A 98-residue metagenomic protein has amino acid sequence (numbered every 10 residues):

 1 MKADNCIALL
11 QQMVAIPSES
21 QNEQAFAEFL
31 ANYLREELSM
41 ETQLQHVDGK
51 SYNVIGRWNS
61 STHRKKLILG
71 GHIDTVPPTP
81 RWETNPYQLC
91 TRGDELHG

Functional and structural regions predicted by a protein language model:
M1-P78: N-terminal helical capping/dimerization or prosegment-like subdomains of hydrolases acting on amide or phosphate bonds
K65-G98: Active-site metal-coordination/substrate-binding segment of hydrolases, especially metallo-dependent peptidases
